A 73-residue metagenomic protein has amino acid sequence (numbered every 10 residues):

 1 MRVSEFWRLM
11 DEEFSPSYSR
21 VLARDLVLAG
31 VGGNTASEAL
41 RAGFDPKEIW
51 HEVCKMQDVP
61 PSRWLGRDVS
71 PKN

Functional and structural regions predicted by a protein language model:
M1-N73: C-terminal alpha-helical interaction appendages
